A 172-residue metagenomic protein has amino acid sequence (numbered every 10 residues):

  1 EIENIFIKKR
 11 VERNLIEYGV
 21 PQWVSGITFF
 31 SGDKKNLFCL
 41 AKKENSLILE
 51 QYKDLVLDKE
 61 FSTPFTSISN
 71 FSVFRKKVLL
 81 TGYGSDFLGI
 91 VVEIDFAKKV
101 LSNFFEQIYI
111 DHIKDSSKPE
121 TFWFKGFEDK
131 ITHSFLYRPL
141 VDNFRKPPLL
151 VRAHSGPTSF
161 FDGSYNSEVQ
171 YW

Functional and structural regions predicted by a protein language model:
E1, F29-K34, F38-N45, S62 (+2 more regions): Beta-strand C-termini and the immediately following turn/loop, strongest in propeller blades
E1-I2, K8, F30, L37 (+4 more regions): Hydrophobic beta-strand positions in blades of beta-propellers and related beta-sheet-rich domains
E1-T28, Y52-S69, F96-F122: Multi-bladed beta-propeller domains
V11-N14, K35-F38, F135, Q170-W172: Phosphate-binding glycine-rich loops and adjacent basic patches that engage nucleotide phosphates, nucleic-acid
E17-V20, S46, F87, S159: Short glycine-rich, flexible loops that bind phosphorylated cofactors or substrates
W23-V24, F30, K77, L88: Beta-propeller domains
K34, D54, F127-E128: Short strand-coil-strand connectors
I68-W172: Serine-hydrolase catalytic core recognition
